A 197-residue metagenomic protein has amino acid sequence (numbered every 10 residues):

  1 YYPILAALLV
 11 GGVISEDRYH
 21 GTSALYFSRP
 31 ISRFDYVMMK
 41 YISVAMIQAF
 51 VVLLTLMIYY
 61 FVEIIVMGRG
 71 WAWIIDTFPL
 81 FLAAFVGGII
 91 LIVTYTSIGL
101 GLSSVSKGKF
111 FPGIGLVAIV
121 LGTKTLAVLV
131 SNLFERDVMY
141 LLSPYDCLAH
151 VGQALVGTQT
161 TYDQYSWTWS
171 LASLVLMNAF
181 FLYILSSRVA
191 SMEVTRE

Functional and structural regions predicted by a protein language model:
Y1-E16: Long, hydrophobic alpha-helical segments
A6-V10, S23, I58, S97-I98 (+3 more regions): Hydrophobic/aromatic residues in alpha-helical transmembrane segments
L9, V13, Q48, G88-I92 (+2 more regions): Residue-level hotspots within the lipid-embedded alpha helices of multi-pass solute transporters
V13-M46: Helix-loop-helix units of permease transmembrane domains in multi-pass membrane transporters, especially ABC
E16, R29, Y60-I64, S104 (+1 more regions): Transmembrane helix-loop junction
M38-L100, S104, V156-W167, A172: Secretory targeting signals
V105, F110-E193: Terminal transmembrane helical anchor/hairpin motif
